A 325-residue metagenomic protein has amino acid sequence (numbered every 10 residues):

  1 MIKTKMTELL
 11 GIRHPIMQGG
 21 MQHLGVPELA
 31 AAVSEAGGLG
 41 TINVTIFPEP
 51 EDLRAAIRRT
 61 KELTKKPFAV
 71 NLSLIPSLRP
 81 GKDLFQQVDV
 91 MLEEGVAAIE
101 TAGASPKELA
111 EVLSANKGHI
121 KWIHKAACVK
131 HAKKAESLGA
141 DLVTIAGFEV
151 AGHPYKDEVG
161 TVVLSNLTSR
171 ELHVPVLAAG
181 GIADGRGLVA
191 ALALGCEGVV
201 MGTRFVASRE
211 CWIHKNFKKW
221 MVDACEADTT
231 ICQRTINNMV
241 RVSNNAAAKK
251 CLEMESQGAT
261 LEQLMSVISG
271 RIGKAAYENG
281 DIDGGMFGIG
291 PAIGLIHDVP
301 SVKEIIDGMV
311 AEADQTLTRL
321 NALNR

Functional and structural regions predicted by a protein language model:
M1-E171: Active-site entrance/lid segments in N-terminal catalytic domains of soluble metabolic enzymes
I2, I12, I16, I42 (+16 more regions): Weak global preference for isoleucine
L74, E149, G181-I182, R204: Acidic, glycine-rich active-site loops and adjacent beta-strand->loop/helix elements that engage anionic groups
P154-L177, A183-R325: Conserved active-site-proximal phosphate/metal-binding subdomains
